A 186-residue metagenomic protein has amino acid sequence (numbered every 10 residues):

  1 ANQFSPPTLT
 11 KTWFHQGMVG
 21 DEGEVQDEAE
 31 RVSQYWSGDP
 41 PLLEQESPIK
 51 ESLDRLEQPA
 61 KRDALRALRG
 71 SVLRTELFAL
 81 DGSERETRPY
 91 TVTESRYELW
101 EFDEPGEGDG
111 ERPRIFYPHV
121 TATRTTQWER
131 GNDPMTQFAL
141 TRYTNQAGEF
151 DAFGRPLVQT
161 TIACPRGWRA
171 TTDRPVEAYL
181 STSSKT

Functional and structural regions predicted by a protein language model:
A1-T186: Non-catalytic interaction/targeting regions
